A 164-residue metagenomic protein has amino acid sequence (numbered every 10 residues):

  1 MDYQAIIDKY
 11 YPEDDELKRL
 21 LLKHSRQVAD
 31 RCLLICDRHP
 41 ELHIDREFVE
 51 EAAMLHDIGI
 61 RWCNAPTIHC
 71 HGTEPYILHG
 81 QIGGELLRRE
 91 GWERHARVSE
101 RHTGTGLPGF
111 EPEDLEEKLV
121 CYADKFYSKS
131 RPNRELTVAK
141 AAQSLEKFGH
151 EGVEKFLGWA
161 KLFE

Functional and structural regions predicted by a protein language model:
M1-K9, R31-R38, T137-V138: Active-site hotspot residues in diverse enzymes, especially metal/ion-binding acidic/histidine motifs
D2-H24, C63-H71: Active-site flanking loop/helix segments enriched in acidic
E13, H24-D30, L34-I35: A positional/architectural concept
L22, R26-A29, R46, E50 (+3 more regions): Short, well-structured alpha-helical segments
E41-L145: Divalent metal-dependent catalytic cores for phosphoryl transfer on phosphate-bearing substrates
G149-E164: Charged phosphate-binding loop/patch that engages nucleotide di/tri-phosphates or the phosphate backbone of nucleic
